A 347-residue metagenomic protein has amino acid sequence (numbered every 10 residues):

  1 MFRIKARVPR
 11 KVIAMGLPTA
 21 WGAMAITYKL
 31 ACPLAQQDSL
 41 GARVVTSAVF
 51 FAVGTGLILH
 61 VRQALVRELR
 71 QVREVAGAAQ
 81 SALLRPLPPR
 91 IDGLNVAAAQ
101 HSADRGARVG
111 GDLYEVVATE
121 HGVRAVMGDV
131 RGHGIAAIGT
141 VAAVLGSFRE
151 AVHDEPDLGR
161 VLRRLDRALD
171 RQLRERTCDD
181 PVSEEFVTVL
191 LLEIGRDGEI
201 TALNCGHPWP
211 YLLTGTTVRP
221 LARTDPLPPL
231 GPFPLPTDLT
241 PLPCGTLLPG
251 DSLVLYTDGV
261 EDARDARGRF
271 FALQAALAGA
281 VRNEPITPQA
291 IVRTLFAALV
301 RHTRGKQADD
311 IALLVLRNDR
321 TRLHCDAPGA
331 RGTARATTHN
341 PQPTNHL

Functional and structural regions predicted by a protein language model:
M1-G77, S81, P88, L113-G122 (+1 more regions): Conserved subregion of the PPM/PP2C metallophosphatase catalytic domain
A79, L83, S147-E150: Short alpha-helical scaffold segments that flank and stabilize functional sites
S81-T119: Acidic, Ser/Thr-rich low-complexity segments on the non-lumenal side of membrane proteins
A98, A125-G128, L192: Preference for bulky hydrophobic residues occupying beta-strand positions in well-ordered beta-sheet regions
A107, L113-R176: Primarily the active-site beta-strand->alpha-helix module of PP2C/PPM metal-dependent phosphatases, and frequently
